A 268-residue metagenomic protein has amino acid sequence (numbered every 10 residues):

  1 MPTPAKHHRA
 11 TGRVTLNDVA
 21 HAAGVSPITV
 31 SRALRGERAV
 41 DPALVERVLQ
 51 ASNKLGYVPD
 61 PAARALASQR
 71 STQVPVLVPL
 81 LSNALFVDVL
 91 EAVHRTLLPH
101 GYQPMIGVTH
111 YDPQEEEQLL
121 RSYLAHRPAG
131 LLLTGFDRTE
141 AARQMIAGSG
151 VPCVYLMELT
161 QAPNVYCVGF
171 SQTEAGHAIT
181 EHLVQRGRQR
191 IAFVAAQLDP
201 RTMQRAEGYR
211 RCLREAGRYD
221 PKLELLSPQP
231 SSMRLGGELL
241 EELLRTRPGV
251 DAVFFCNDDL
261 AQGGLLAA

Functional and structural regions predicted by a protein language model:
M1-A10, K54, A92-H100, L124 (+2 more regions): Bacterial carbohydrate/catabolite-sensing allosteric modules
M1-S71: N-terminal helix-turn-helix DNA-binding module of bacterial transcription factors
A22, P27-R32, L66-S82, H182 (+1 more regions): Short beta-strand segments enriched in small/hydrophobic residues
P42, E46, L55-S122, H126-G130 (+1 more regions): Amphipathic helical "hinge" segments at domain boundaries
L77, G107, L133-T134, V194 (+1 more regions): Structural motif
H110-P113, T134-T139, D259: Short beta->alpha connector loops
G130-A142, Y155-N164: Acidic, Gly/Pro-rich loop/turn segments at junctions of secondary structure
